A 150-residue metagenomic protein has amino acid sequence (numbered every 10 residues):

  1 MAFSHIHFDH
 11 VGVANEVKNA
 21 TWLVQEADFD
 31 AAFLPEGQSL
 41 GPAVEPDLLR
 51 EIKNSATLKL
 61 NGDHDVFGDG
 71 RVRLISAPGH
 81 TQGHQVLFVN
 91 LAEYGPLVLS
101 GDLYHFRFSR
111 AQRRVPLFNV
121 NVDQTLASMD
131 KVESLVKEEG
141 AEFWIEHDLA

Functional and structural regions predicted by a protein language model:
M1-V24: Active-site metal-binding motif and surrounding structural segment of the metallo-beta-lactamase
I6, A27-D28, H80-T81, G101-L103 (+1 more regions): Active-site metal-binding loops of divalent metal-dependent hydrolases
G12, E16, L58-R107: Catalytic core of the metallo-beta-lactamase
N19, L23-V24, D28, F33-G37 (+3 more regions): C-terminal/domain-terminus segments
W22-E26, V44-D47, H80-Q82, L97-V98 (+2 more regions): Short, surface-exposed linear patches
Q25-S76, D123-G140: Metallo-beta-lactamase
F88, E93-A150: Cap/insert and terminal regions of metallo-dependent hydrolase folds
